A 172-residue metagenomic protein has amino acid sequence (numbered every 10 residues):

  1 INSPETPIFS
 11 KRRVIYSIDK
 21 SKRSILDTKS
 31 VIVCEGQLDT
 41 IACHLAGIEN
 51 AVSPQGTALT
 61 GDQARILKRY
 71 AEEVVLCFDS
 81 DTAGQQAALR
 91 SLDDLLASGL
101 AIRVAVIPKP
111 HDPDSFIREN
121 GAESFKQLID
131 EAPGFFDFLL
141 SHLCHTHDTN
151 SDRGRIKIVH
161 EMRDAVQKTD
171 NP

Functional and structural regions predicted by a protein language model:
I1-Y70, V74, A87-A88: Phosphate-handling DNA/RNA-contact segment within nucleic-acid enzymes
S10, I32, V52-G56, S80 (+3 more regions): Glycine- and other small-residue-rich loops at beta-strand/loop junctions that grip anionic moieties
K22, K68, L92, D114 (+1 more regions): Generic hydrophobic alpha-helical scaffold/packing signal
L38, L59, D79-A88, V106-H111: Acidic, metal-coordinating catalytic cores used for nucleic-acid/nucleotide bond scission and strand-transfer chemistry
G47-A51, S91-D94, N120-A122: Short secondary-structure boundary/capping segments
A64-L67, D93-L95, D130-F135: Flexible glycine/proline-rich, aromatic-decorated loop/lid segments
V74, T82-I102, V106: Phosphate/diphosphate-binding loops
G99-P172: C-terminal or mid-to-C-terminal helical accessory/interaction module adjacent to the motor/catalytic core
